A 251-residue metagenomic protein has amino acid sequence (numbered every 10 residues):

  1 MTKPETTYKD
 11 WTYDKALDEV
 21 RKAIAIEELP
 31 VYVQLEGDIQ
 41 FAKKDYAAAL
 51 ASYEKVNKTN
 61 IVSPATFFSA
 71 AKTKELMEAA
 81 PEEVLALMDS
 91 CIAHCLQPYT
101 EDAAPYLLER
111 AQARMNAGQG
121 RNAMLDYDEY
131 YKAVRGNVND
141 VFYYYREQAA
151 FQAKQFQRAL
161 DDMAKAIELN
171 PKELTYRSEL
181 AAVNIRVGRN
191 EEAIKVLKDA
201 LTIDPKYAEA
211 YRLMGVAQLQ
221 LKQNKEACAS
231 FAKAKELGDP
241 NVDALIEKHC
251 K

Functional and structural regions predicted by a protein language model:
K9, A42, L76-M77, N116 (+3 more regions): Register position in tetratricopeptide repeats
A25-I26, K58-T59, H94-P98, A133-R135 (+3 more regions): Structural marker of alpha-solenoid helical repeat scaffolds
L29-P30, S63, P98, A103 (+4 more regions): Residue-level recognition of tetratricopeptide repeat
Y32-V33, T66, Y106, D140-F142 (+3 more regions): TPR alpha-solenoid repeat register
